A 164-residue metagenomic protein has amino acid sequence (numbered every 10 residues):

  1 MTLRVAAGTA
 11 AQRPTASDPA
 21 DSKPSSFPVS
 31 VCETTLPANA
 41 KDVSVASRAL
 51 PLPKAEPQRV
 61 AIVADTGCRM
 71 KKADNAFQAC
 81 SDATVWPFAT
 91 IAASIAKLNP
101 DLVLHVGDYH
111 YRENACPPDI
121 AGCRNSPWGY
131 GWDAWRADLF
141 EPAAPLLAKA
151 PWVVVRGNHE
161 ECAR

Functional and structural regions predicted by a protein language model:
M1-A79, F88, A93-N99: Acidic, histidine-bearing metal-coordination/catalytic regions of metal-dependent phosphoesterases
M70-R164: Catalytic cores of extracellular degradative/oxidative enzymes
